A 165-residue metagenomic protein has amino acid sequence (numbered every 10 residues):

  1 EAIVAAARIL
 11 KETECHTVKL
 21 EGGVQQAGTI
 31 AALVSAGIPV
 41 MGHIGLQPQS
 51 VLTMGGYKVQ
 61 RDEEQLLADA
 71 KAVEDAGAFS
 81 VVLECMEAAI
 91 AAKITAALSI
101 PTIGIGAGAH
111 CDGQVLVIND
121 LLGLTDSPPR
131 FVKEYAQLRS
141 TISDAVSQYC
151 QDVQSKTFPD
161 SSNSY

Functional and structural regions predicted by a protein language model:
E1-P129, K133-A136, S140-Y165: Alpha/beta enzyme core
